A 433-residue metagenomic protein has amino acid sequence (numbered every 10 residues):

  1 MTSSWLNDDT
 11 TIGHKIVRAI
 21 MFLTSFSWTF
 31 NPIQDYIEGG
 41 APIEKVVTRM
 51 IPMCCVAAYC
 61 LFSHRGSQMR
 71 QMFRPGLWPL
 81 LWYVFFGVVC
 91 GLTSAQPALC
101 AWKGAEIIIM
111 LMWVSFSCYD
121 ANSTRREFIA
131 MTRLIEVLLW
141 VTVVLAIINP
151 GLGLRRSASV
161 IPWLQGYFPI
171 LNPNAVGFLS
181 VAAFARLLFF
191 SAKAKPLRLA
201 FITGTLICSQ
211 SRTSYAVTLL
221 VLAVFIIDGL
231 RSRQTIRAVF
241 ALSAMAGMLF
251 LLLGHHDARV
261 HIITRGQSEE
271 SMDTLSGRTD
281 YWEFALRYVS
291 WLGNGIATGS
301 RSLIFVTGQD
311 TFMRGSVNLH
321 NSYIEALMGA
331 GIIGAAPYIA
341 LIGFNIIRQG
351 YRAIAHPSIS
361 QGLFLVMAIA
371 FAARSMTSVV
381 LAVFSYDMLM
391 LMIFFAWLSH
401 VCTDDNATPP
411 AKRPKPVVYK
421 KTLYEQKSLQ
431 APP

Functional and structural regions predicted by a protein language model:
M1-H64, Y83-T93, F371-R374, A431: N-terminal signal-anchor transmembrane segment
A41-K45, P97-K103, F168-N174, K195-L230 (+4 more regions): Helix-loop-helix junctions and helix-breaking kinks within/between transmembrane helices of multi-pass membrane
V47-M50, P75-G87, P97-D120, L139: Aromatic-anchored transmembrane helix interface
V56, F364-R374, V379-E425, P433: Transmembrane alpha-helices of multi-pass inner-membrane enzymes
V56, I129-S157, I170-G229: Alpha-helical transmembrane segments of multi-pass inner-membrane proteins
I147, G229-E269, E283-R287: A membrane-periplasm/extracellular boundary helix in multi-pass inner-membrane enzymes that assemble envelope glycans
A192-A194, I226, R233-V239, A330-A372 (+1 more regions): Hydrophobic transmembrane alpha-helices and their immediate junctions
Q267-A330, Q349-A353: Long extracytoplasmic/lumenal interhelical loops at the membrane interface of multi-pass membrane proteins
